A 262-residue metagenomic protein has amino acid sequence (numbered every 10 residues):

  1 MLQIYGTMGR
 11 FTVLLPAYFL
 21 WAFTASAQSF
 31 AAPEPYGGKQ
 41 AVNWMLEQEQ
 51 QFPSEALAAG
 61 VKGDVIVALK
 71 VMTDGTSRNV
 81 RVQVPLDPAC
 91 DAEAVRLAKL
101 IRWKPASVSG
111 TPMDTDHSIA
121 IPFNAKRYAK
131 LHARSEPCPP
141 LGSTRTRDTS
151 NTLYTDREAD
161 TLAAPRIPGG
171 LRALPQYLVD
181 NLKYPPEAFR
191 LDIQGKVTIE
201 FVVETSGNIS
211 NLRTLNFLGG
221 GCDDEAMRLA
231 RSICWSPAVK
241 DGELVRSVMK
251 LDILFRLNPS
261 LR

Functional and structural regions predicted by a protein language model:
L2-G6, A27-R262: Charge-biased low-complexity segments
T12-A22: Bacterial N-terminal signal peptides
